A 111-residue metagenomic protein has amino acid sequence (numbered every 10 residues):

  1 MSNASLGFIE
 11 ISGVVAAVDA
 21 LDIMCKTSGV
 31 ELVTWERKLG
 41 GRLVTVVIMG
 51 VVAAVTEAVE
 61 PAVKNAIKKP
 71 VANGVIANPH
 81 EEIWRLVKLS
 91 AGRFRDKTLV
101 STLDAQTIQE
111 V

Functional and structural regions predicted by a protein language model:
M1-R42, M49-V111: Long, contiguous binding/interaction regions
